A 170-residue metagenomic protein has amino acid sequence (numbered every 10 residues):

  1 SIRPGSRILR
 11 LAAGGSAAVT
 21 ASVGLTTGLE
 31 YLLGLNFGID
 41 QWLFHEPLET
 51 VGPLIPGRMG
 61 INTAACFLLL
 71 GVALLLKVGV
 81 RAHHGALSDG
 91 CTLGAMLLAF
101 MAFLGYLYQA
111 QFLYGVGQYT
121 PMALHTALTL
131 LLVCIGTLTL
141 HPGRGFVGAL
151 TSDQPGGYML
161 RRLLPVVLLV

Functional and structural regions predicted by a protein language model:
S1-V170: Non-catalytic regulatory/interaction regions at protein termini and inter-domain linkers
